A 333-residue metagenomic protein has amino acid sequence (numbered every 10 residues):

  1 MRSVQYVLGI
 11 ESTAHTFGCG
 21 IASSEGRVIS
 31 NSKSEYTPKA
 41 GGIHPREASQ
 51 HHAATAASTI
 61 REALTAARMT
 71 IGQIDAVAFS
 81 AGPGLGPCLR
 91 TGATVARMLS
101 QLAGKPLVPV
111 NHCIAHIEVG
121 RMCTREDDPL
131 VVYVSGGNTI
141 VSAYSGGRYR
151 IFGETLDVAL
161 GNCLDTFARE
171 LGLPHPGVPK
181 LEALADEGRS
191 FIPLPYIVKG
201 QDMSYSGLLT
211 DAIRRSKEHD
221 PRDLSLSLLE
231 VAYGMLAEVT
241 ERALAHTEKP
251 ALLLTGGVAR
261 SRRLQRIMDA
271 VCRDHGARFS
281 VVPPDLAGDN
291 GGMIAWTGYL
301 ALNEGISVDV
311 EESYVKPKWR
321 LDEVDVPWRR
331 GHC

Functional and structural regions predicted by a protein language model:
M1-Q5, P109-L130, T297: Conserved phosphate-binding catalytic cores of ATP/NTP-utilizing and phosphoryl-transfer enzymes
R2-Q5, S12-T13, I29-S30, E126-D127 (+4 more regions): A short helix-loop
V4-P83, H112: N-terminal beta-alpha supersecondary unit
T70, A183-L252, V258-H275, L302-G305 (+1 more regions): A contiguous, well-structured pocket-lining segment that forms one wall/lid of small-molecule binding clefts in soluble
I71-A81, E248-V258, S280-P283: Short glycine-rich phosphate-binding loop at a beta-alpha junction
Q73-R121: Glycine-rich phosphate-binding loop and adjoining helix at the ATP-binding site of ATP-dependent phosphoryl-transfer
P109-V110, L252, D269-I294: Conserved phosphate-binding/catalytic loops in two-lobed NTP-binding clefts
E118, V282-D325: Glycine-rich phosphate-binding/hydrolytic loop that grips phosphoryl groups
